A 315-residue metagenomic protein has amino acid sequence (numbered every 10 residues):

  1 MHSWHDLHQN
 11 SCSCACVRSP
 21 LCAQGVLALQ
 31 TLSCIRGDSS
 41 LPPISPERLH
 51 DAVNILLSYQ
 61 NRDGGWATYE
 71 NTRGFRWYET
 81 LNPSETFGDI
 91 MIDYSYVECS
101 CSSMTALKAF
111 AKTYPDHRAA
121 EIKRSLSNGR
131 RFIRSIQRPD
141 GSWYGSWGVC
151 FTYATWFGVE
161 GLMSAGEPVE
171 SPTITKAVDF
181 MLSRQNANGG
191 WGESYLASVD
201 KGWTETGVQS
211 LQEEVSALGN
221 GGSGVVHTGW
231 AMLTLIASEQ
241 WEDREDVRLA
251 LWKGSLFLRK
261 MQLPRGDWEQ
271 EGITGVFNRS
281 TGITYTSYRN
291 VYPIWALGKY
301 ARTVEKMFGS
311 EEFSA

Functional and structural regions predicted by a protein language model:
M1-A315: Preference for long, amphipathic alpha-helical scaffolds in soluble/luminal domains and all-alpha bundles
